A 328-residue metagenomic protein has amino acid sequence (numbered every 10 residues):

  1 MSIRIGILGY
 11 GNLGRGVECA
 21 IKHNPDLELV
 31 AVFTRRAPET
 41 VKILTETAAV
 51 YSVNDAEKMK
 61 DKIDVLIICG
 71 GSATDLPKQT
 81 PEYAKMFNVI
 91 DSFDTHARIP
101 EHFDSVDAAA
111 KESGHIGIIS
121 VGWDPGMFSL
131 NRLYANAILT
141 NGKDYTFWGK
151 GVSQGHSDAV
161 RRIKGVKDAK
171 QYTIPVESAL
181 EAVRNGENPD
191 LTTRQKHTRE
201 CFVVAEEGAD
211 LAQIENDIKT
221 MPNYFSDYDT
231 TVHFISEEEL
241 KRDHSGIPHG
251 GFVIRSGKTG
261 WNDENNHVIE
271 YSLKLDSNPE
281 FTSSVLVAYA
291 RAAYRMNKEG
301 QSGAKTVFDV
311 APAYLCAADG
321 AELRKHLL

Functional and structural regions predicted by a protein language model:
R4, R15-G16, H23-N54, V152-A290: C-terminal substrate-binding/catalytic lobe of Rossmann-fold NAD(P)-dependent oxidoreductases
Y10-G11: Glycine-rich Rossmann-fold phosphate-binding loop(s) that bind the pyrophosphate of adenine dinucleotide cofactors
A56-V65, A73-S92: Rossmann-fold NAD(P) dinucleotide-binding segment
D91-S92, G117-V121, F147, K170-Q171: General beta-strand structural signal in soluble alpha/beta enzymes
F93-G117: Rossmann-fold NAD(P)-binding glycine/threonine-rich loop
M127-K143, D158-D168, A292: Oxidoreductase and adenylate-handling cofactor-binding alpha/beta cores
H267-L328: NAD(P)-dependent Rossmann-like dehydrogenase/reductase catalytic/cofactor-binding core
